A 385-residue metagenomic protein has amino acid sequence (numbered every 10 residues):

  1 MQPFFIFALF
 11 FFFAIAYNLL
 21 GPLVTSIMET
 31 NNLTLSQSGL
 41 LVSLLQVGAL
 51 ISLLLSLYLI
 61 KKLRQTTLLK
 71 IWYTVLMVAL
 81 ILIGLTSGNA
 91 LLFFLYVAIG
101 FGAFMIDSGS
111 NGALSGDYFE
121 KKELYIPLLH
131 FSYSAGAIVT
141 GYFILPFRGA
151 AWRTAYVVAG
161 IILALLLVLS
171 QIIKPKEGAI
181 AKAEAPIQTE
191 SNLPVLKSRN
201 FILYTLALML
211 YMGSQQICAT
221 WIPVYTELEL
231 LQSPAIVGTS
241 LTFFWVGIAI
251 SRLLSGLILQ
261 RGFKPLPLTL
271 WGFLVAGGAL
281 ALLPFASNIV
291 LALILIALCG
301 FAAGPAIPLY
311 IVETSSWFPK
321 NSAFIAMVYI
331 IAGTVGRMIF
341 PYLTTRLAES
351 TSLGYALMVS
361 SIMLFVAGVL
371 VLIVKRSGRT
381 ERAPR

Functional and structural regions predicted by a protein language model:
L20-G21, R199-T242: Extracytoplasmic gate region of multi-pass secondary transporters
N32, R64, L85-A90, F119 (+4 more regions): Helix-breaking motifs and short loop linkers at transmembrane-helix boundaries and internal kinks in secondary membrane
L45-V47, S134-A135, W245-V246, T334-G336: Short hydrophobic/small-residue motifs within alpha-helical transmembrane segments of multi-pass transporter-like
I51-G88: Conserved MFS/SLC helix-loop-helix module at the cytosolic interface between two early adjacent transmembrane helices
S52-R64, R252-K264, A348: Helix-to-loop junctions at the C-terminal end of transmembrane segments in multipass secondary transporters
L95-F131: Cytoplasmic helix-loop-helix junction between adjacent transmembrane helices in 12-TM secondary transporters
E120-K121, L128-P175: Helix-loop-helix hairpin linking two adjacent transmembrane segments in secondary transporters
F263-Y310: C-terminal transmembrane helical hairpin of 12-TM major facilitator-type secondary transporters
